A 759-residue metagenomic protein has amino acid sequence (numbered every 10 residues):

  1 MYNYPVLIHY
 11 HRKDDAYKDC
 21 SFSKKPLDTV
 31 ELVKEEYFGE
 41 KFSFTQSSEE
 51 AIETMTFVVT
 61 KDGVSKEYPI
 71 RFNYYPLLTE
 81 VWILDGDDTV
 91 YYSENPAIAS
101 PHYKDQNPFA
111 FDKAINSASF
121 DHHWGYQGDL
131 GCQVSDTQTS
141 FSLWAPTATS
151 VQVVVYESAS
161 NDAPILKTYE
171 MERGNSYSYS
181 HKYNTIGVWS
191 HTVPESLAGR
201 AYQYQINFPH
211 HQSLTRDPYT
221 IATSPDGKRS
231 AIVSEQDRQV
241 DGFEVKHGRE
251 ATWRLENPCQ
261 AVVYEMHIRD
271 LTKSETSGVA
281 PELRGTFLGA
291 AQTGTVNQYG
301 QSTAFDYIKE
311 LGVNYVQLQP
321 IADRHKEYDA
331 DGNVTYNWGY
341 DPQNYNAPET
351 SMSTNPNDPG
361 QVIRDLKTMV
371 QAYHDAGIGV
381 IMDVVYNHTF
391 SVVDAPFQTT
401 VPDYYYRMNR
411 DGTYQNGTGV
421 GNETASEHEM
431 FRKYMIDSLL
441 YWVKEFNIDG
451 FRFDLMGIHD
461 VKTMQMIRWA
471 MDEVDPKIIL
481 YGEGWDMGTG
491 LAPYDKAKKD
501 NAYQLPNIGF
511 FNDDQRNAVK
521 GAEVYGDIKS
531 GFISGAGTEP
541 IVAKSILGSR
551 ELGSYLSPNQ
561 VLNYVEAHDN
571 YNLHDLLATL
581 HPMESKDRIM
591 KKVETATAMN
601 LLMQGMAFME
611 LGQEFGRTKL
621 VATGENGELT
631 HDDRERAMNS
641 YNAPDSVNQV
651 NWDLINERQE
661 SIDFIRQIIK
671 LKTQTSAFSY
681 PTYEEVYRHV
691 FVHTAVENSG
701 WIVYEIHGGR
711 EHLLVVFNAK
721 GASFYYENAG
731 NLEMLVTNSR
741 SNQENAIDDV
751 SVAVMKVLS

Functional and structural regions predicted by a protein language model:
M1-D14, Y37-Q138, E170, K182-G285: The feature marks proteins involved in alpha-glucan
A99, A145, A198-Y202, S741-S759: C-terminal beta-strand-rich structural cap/linker in extracellular carbohydrate-active enzymes
Q133-T149, H689-N728: Carbohydrate-binding surface patches
L143, A148-Y169, A722-S739: Beta-strand-rich binding/interaction modules
L143, Y204, M266, I308 (+10 more regions): Conserved, mostly hydrophobic/aromatic
A231-V233, D237, R468-T618, A622-E628 (+6 more regions): Conserved alpha/beta catalytic core and glycan-binding cleft of carbohydrate-active enzymes
R269-F446, T463-D475, I479: Substrate-binding/active-site clefts of carbohydrate-active enzymes
N648-T682: Catalytic cores of secreted or luminal carbohydrate-active enzymes
